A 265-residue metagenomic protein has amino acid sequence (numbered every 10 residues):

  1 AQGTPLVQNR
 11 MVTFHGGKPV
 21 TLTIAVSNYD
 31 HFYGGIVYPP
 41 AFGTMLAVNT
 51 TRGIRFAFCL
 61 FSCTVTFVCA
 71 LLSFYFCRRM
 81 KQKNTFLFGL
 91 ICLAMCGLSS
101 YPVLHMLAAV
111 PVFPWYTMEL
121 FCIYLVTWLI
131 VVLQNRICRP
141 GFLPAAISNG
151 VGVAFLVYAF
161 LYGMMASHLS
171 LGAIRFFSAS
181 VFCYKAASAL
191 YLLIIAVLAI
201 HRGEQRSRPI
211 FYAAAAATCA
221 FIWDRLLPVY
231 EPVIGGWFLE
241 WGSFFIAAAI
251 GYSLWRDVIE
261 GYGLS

Functional and structural regions predicted by a protein language model:
A1, R10, K18-L22, F86-F88 (+3 more regions): Generic low-polarity alpha-helical segments
A1-T21, A25-Y38: Beta-strand-rich ligand-recognition modules
N28-I54: Glycine/proline-rich low-complexity spacer/linker segments in large multi-domain proteins
T44-R79, S178-I200, E240: First transmembrane helix
S62-T66, G89, F211, S243: Hydrophobic H-region at the start of alpha-helical membrane spans
V68-G97: Juxtamembrane interface at the cytosolic side of transmembrane helices
C96-V153, V157-S265: Interfacial "cap-and-anchor" motif at the non-cytosolic start of specific transmembrane alpha-helices
